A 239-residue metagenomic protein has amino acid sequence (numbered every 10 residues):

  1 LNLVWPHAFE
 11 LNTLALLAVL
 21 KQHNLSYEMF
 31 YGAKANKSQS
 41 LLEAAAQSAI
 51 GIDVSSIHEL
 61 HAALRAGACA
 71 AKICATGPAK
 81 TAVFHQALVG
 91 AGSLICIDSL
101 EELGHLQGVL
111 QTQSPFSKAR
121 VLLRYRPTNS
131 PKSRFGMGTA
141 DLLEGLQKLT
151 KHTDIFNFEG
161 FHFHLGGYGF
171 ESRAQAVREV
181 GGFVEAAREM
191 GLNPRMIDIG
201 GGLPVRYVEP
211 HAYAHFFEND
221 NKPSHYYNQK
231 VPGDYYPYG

Functional and structural regions predicted by a protein language model:
L1, A70-A71, V89-L94, S130-A140 (+1 more regions): Glycine-rich tight-turn/loop motif centered on a GG-T
L1-T13, K21-Q22: Low-complexity, highly charged intrinsically disordered N-terminal segments that act as targeting/localization
N2, F30-Y31, Y207: Aromatic side chains
N2-V4, G136, G166, P204: Generic, ordered loop/turn and secondary-structure boundary motif
A8, E101, P127, L203 (+1 more regions): A broadly conserved detector of short glycine/acidic/proline-rich loop/turn motifs that flank catalytic sites and bind
F9-L16, L41, F183: Alpha-helical packing segments of well-folded alpha/beta enzyme cores
L25-M196: Active-site-proximal beta-alpha core segment in soluble small-molecule metabolic enzymes
F170, A174-G239: C-terminal active-site-proximal or functional interface alpha/beta core segments in diverse enzymes
